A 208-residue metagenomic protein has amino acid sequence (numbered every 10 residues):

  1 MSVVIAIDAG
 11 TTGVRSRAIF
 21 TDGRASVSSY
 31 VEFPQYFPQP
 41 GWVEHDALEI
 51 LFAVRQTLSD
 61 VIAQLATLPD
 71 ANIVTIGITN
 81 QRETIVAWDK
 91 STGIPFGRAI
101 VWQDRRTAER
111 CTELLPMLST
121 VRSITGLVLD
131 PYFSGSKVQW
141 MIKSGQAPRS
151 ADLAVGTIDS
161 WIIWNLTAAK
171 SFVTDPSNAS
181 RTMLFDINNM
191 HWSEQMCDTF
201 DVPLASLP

Functional and structural regions predicted by a protein language model:
M1-G97, S123, D198: N-terminal glycine/serine-rich phosphate-binding loop of ATP-dependent small-molecule kinases, especially carbohydrate
A9-T11, D22, V121-P208: Gly/Ser/Thr-rich active-site cleft segment
F37-G41, R110-E113, L184-D186: Short, charged, surface-exposed secondary-structure boundary motifs
A47-I50, V54, T107, S134 (+1 more regions): Conserved donor sugar-nucleotide recognition element shared by glycan-biosynthetic enzymes
L65-W102, V128-Y132, I163-D186: Short beta-strand-loop/turn "lid" adjacent to the catalytic site in phosphate-handling enzymes
W88-S91, E113-M117, S144: Residue-level signal for well-ordered alpha-helical positions
G93-I94, E109, A147-R149: Short helix-loop capping/hinge motifs at secondary-structure junctions, enriched in acidic/polar residues
I100-S119: Short alpha-helix plus adjacent loop in nuclease-associated cores
